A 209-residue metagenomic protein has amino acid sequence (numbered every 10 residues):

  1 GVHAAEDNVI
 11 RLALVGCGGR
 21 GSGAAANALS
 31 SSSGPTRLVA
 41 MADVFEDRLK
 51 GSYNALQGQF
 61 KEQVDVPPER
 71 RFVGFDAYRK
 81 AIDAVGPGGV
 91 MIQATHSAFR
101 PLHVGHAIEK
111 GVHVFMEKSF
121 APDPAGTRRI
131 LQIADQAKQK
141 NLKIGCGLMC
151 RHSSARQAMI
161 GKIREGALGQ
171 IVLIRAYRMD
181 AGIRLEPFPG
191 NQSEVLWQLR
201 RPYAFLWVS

Functional and structural regions predicted by a protein language model:
G1-V112, A125, R129-N141: N-terminal glycine-/serine-/threonine-rich beta1-alpha1-beta2 phosphate-ribose binding loop of Rossmann-like
G16-G21, K140-G145, C150-S209: Predominantly a Rossmann-like dinucleotide-binding segment in NAD(P)-dependent oxidoreductases
M91, V114, I171-I174: Hydrophobic residues within beta-strands of alpha/beta enzymes
A94, E117, G145-G147: A cross-family glycoside hydrolase active-site/sugar-binding cleft signature
G111-H113, E117-S119: Short helix/strand-capping hinge loops at secondary-structure junctions that flank key functional elements
D123-A125, S154: Conserved PLP phosphate-binding loop immediately N-terminal to the Schiff-base lysine helix in PLP-dependent enzymes
